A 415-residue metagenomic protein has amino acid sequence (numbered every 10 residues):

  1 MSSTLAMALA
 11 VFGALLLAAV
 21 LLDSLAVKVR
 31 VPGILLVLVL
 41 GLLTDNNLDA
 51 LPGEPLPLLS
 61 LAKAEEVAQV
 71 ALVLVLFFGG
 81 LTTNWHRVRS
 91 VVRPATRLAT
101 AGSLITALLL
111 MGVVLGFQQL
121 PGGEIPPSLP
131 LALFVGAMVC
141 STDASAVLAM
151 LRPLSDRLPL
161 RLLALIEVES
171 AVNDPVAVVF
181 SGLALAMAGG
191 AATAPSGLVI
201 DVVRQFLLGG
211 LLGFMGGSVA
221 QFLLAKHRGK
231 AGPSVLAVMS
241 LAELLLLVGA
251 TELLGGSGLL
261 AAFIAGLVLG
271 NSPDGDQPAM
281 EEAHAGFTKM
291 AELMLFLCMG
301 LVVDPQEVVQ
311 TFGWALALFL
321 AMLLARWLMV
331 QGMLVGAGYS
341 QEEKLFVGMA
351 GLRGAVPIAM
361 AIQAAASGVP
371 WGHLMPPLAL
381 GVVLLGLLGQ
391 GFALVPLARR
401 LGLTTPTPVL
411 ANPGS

Functional and structural regions predicted by a protein language model:
M1-S415: Transmembrane helical cores of multi-pass secondary ion antiporters/exchangers
